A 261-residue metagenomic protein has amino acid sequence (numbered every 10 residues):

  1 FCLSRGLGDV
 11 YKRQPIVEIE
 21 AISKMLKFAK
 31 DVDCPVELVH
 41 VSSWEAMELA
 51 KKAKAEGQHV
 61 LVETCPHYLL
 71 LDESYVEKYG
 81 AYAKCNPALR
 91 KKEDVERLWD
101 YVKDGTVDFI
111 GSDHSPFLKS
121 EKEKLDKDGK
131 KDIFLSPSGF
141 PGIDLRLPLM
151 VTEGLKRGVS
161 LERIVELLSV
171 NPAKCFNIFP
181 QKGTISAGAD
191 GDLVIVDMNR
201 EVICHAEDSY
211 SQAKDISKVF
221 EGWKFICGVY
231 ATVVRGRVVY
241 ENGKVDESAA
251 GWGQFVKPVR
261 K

Functional and structural regions predicted by a protein language model:
F1-Y11: Single conserved hydrophobic/aromatic residue that forms the stacking wall/gate of nucleotide- or nucleobase-binding
K12-K24, F28-D33, Y82, F109-I110 (+1 more regions): His/Asp/Glu-enriched, well-ordered alpha-helical/loop segment that forms or immediately abuts the divalent-metal
V32, A53-E56: Helix C-cap/helix->beta junction micro-motif
V36, E63, D113, M150 (+1 more regions): Residue-level signal for inorganic ion chemistry
E37-K52, C85-W99, C175-I178: Active-site glycine- and acidic-residue-rich loops that bind and position anionic ligands or nucleotide-like cofactors
L38, L61, G111, I195: Generic enzyme active-site microenvironment
Q58-H59, P66-D104, F109, P116-L147 (+1 more regions): Active-site loop ensemble at the mouth of alpha/beta enzyme cores that anchors a bound cofactor
K124-D132, D190-F255: C-terminal cap of metal-dependent C-N hydrolases
